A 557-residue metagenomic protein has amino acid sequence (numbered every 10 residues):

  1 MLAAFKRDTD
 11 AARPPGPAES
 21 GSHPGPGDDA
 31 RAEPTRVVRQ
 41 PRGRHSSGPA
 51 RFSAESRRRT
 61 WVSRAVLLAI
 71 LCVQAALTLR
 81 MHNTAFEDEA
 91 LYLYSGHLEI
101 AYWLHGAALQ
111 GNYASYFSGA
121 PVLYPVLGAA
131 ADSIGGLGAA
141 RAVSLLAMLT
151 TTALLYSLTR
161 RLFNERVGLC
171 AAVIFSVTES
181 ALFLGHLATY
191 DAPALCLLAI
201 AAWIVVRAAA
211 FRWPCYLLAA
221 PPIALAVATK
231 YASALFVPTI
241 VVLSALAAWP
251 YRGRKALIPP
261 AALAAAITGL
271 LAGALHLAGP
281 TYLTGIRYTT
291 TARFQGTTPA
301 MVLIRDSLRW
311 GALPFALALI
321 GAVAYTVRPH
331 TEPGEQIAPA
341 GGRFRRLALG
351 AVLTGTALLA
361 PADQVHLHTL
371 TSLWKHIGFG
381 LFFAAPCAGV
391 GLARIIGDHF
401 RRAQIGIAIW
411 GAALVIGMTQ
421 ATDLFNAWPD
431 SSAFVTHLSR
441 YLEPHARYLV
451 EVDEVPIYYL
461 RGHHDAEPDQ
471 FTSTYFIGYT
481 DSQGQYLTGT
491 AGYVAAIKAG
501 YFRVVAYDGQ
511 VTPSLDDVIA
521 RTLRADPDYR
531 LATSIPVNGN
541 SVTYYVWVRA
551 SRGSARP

Functional and structural regions predicted by a protein language model:
T35, L162-R166, A201-Y216, A226: Membrane-interface transmembrane helices that cradle and orient dolichyl/undecaprenyl
L67, A264-G269, G334-L349, P386 (+1 more regions): Signature aromatic-anchored transmembrane alpha helix within multi-pass, membrane-resident enzymes that catalyze glycan
Q74-A76, L91-G119, L123-V126: Extracytosolic helix-loop segments that constitute the early lumenal/periplasmic catalytic or substrate-binding loops
F86, S144, S180-A194: Short acidic/glycine- and proline-prone juxtamembrane loop motifs at membrane-interface regions of multi-pass membrane
L93, L184-G185, D191-A194, L235 (+1 more regions): Hydrophobic/aromatic-rich transmembrane helices and adjacent perimembrane loops
S233-A234, P361-H366, G391-I396, A403-P429 (+2 more regions): Transmembrane alpha-helical segments
V237-H330, A360, Q364-T371, K375: Transmembrane-lumen/periplasm boundary regions of multi-pass, lipid-linked membrane glycan transferases
L424-S432, L438-Q483, V494, K498-L515 (+1 more regions): Short periplasmic/luminal acceptor-recognition loop of GT-C membrane glycosyltransferases, typified by
